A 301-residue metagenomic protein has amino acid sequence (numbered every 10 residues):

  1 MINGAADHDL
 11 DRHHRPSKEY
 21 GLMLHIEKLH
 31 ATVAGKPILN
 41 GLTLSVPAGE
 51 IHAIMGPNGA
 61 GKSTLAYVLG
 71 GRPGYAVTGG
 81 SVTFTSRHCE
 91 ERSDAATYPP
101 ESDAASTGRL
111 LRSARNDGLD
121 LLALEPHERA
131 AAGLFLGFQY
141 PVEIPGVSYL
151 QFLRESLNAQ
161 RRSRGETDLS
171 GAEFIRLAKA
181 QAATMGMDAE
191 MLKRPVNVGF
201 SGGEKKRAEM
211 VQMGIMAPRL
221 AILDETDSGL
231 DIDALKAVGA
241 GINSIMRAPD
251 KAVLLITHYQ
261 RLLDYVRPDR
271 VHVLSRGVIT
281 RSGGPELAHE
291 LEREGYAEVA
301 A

Functional and structural regions predicted by a protein language model:
L24-I26, L39: Conserved structural motif at the start of ABC-family nucleotide-binding domains
M55-P57: The feature captures the beta-strand-to-loop junction immediately N-terminal to the Walker
S81-E90, A114-R129, N197: ABC ATPase NBD Q-loop/coupling interface
H127-E128, A132-R219: ABC-family P-loop ATPase nucleotide-binding domains
I222-T226, D233: Walker B catalytic motif
L235-D250: Helical segment within the ABC ATPase nucleotide-binding domain
R270, L274, V278-A301: Conserved beta-strand-loop-alpha-helix hinge in the C-terminal portion of ABC ATPase nucleotide-binding domains
